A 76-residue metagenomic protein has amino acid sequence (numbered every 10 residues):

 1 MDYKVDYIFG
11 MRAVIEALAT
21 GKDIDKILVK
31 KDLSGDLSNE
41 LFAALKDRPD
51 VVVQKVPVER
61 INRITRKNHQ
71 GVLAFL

Functional and structural regions predicted by a protein language model:
M1-L76: N-terminal positively charged helical leader segments and presequences
